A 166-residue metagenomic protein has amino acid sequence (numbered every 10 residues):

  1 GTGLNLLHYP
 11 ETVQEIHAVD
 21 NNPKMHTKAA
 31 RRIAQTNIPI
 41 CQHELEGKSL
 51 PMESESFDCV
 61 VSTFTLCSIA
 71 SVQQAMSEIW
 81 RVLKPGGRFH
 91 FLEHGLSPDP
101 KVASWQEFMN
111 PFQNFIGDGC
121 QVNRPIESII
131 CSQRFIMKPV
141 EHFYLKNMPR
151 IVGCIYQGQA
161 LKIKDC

Functional and structural regions predicted by a protein language model:
G1-S49: Class I SAM-dependent methyltransferase SAM/SAH-binding core
A18, Q42, D58-V61, F91: Conserved SAM-binding loop
L45-V60: A short acidic, Gly/Pro-enriched loop at the edge of an enzyme's catalytic core that lines a small-molecule cofactor
D58-S71: A short SAM/SAH-binding and catalytic strip from SAM-dependent methyltransferases
Q73-R88: A short glycine-rich, Lys/Arg-flanked "PGG" loop and its adjoining helix->strand segment in the class I
H90-F112, G117: Conserved class I S-adenosyl-L-methionine
D118-R134: Short alpha-helix
F135-C166: Core SAM-dependent methyltransferase catalytic element
